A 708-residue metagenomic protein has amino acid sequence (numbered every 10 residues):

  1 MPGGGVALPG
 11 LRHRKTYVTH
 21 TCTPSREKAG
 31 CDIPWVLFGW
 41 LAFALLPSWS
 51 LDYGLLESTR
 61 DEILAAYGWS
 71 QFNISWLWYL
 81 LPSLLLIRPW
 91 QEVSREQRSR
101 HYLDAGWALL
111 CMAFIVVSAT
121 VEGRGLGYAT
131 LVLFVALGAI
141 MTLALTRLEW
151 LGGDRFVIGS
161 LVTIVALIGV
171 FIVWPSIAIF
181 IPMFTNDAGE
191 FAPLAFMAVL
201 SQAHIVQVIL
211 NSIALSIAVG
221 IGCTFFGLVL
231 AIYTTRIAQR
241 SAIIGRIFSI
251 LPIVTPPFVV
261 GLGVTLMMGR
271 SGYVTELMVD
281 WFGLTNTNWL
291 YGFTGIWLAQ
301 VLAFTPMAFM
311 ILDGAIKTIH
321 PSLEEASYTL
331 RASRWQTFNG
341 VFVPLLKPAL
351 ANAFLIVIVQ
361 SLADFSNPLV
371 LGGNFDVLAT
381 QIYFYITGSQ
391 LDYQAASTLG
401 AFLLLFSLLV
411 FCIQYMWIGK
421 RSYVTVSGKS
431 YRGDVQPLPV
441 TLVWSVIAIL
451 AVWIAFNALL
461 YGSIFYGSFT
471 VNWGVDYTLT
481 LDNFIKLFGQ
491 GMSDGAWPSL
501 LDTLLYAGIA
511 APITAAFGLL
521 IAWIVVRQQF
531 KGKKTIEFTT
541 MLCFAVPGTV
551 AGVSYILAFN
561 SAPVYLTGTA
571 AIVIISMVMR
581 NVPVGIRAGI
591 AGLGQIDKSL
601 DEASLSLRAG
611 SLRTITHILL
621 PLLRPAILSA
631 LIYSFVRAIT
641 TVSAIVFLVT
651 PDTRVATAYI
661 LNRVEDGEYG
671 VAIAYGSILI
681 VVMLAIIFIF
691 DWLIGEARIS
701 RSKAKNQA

Functional and structural regions predicted by a protein language model:
M1-G39, L81-L110, F134-T163, R240 (+2 more regions): Transmembrane alpha-helical segments of polytopic membrane transport and secretion proteins
D32-L56, N73-Y79, D104-L131, I158-D187 (+9 more regions): Membrane-water interface segments at the C-terminal ends of transmembrane alpha-helices in multi-pass inner-membrane
S83-E92, I356-L408: Hydrophobic alpha-helical segments
F191-S201, L479-G491: A short amphipathic helical element positioned immediately N-terminal to and/or at the very start of a transmembrane
C223, L330-A332, L607-A609: A short glycine-centered flexible hinge/capping loop motif at secondary-structure junctions
L266, F365-Q390, N472-Y477, V642-Y669 (+1 more regions): Glycine-rich helix-loop "coupling/hinge" segments at transmembrane-helix boundaries in multipass transporters
S327, S604: The alpha-helix within a helix-turn-helix
S333, S422-P437, W473-F488: Juxtamembrane inter-helical linkers in multi-pass membrane proteins
